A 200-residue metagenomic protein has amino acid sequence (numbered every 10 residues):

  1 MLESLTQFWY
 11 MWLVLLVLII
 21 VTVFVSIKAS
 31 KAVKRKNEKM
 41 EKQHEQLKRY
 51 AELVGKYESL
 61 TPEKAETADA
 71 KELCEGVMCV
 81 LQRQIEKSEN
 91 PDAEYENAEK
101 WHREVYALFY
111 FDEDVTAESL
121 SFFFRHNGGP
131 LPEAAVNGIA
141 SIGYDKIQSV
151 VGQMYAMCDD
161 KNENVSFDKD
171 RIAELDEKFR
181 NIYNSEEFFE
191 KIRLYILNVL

Functional and structural regions predicted by a protein language model:
S4-K39: N-terminal signal-anchor transmembrane alpha helix of single-pass membrane proteins, serving as the membrane-anchoring
R35, L47, L53-Y106, D112 (+3 more regions): Extended, alpha-helix-rich binding/interface surfaces that flank or overlap catalytic cores and mediate recognition
M40-H44: Interaction-prone helical segments in low-complexity regions
E113-L120: Eukaryotic low-complexity, mixed-charge intrinsically disordered interaction/regulatory segments enriched in acidic
